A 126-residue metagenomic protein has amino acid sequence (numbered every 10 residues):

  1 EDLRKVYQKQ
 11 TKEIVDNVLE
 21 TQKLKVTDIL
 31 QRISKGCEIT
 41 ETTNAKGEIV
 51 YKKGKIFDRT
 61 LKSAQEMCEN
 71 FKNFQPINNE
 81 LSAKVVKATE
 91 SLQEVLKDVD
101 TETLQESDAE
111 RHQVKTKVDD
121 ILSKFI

Functional and structural regions predicted by a protein language model:
E1-I126: Soluble, non-transmembrane alpha-helical interaction regions
